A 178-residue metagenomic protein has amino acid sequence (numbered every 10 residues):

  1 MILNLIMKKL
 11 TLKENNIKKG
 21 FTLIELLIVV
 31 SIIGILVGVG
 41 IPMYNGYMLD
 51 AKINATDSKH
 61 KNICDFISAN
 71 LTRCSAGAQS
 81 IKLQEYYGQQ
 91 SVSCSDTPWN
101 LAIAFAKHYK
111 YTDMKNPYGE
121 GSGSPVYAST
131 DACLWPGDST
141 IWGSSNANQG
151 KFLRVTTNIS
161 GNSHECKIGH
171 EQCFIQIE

Functional and structural regions predicted by a protein language model:
M1-F21: N-terminal leader/signal peptides at the extreme start of proteins
L5-I6, N15, L49, A104 (+1 more regions): Short, low-complexity interaction segments enriched in Ser/Thr/Pro/Gly
I17-N45: N-terminal single-pass transmembrane signal-anchor helix
L49-Q79: Membrane-proximal N-terminal amphipathic helix
T72-E178: Periplasmic/extracellular, small/polar-rich flexible segments of pilin-like filament-forming proteins
